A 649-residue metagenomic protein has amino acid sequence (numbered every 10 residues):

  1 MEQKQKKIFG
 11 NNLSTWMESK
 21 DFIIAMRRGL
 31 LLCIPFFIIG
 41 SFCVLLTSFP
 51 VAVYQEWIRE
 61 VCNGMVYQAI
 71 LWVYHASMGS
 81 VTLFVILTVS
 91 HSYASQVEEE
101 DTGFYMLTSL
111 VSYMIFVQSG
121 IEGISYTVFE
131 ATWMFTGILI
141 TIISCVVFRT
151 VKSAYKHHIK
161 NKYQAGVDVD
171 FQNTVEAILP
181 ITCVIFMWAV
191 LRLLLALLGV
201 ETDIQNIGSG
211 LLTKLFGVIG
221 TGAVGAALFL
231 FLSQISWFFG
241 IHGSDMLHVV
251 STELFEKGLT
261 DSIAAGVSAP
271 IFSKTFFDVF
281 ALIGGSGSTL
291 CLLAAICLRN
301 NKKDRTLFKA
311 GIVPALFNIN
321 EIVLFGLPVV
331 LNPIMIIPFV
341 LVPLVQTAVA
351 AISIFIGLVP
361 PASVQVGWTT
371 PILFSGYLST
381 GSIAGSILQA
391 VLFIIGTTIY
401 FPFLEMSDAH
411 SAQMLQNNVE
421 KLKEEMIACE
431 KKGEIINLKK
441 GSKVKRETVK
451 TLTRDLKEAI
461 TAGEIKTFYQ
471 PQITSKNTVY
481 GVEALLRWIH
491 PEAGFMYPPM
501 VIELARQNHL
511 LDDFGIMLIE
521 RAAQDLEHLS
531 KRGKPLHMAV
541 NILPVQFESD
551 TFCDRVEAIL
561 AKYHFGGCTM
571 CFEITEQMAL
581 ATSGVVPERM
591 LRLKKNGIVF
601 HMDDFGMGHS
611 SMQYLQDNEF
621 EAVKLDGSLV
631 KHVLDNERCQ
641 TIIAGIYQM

Functional and structural regions predicted by a protein language model:
E2-M17, E56-V61, I263-A269, L324-C429: Transmembrane alpha-helical segments and their short flanking loops that form helix-hairpins/helix-helix interfaces
K6, G10-T15, F255-F339: Helix-loop-helix junctions within the multi-pass membrane cores of secondary transporters/permeases
K7-G29, V66-Y67, Y163-V175, I322-L324: Cytosolic juxtamembrane amphipathic/interface segments immediately preceding and feeding into a transmembrane helix
T15-I159, V330, L344: Early transmembrane hairpin of solute transport permeases
G433-L504, M602: Active-site core of bacterial EAL-family cyclic-dinucleotide phosphodiesterase domains
H490, V501, L526, V540 (+2 more regions): Signature for phosphate-centric chemistry
L510-V585: Catalytic core of bacterial c-di-GMP phosphodiesterases, primarily the EAL and HD-GYP domains, capturing alpha-helical
I559-V633, Y647-M649: The catalytic core of metal-dependent phosphodiesterases that act on cyclic dinucleotides
